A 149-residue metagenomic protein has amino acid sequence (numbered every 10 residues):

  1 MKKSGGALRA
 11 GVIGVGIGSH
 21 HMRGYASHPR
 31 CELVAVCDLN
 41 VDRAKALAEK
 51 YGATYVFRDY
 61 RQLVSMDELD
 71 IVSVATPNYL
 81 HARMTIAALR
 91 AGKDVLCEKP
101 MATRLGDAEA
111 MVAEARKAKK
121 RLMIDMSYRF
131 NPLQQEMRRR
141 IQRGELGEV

Functional and structural regions predicted by a protein language model:
M1-Y51: N-terminal Rossmann-like dinucleotide-binding module
L8, C31, T54, D70 (+2 more regions): Short, well-ordered coil/turn segments that N-cap beta-strands
H20, A46, Q62, I71 (+4 more regions): Alpha-helical elements of Rossmann-like donor-binding domains used by nucleotide-donor carbohydrate transfer enzymes
G24, H28, L47-K50, I86-A91 (+3 more regions): Alpha-helical structural signal in soluble globular domains
T54-E114: Beta-loop-alpha module in the N-terminal Rossmann-like domain of NAD(P)-dependent dehydrogenases, especially those
A102-V149: A contiguous active-site-proximal alpha/beta segment in oxidoreductase catalytic domains
